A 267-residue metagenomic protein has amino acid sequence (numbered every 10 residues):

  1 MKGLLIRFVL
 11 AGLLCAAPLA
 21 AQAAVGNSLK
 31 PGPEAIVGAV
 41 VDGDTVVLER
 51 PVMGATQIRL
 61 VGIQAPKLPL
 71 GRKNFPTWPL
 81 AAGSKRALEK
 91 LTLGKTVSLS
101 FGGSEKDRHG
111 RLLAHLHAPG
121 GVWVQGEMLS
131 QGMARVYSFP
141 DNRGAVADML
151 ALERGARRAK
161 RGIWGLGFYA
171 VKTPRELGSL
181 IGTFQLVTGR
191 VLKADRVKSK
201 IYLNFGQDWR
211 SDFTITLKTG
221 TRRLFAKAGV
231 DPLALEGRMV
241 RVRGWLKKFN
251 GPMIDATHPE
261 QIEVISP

Functional and structural regions predicted by a protein language model:
M1-R7: Positively charged n-region of N-terminal signal peptides that target proteins for export
K2, L19-P267: Small beta-barrel nucleic-acid-binding modules, primarily SNase/OB-fold domains and secondarily Tudor-like barrels
R7-P18: Bacterial N-terminal signal peptides
